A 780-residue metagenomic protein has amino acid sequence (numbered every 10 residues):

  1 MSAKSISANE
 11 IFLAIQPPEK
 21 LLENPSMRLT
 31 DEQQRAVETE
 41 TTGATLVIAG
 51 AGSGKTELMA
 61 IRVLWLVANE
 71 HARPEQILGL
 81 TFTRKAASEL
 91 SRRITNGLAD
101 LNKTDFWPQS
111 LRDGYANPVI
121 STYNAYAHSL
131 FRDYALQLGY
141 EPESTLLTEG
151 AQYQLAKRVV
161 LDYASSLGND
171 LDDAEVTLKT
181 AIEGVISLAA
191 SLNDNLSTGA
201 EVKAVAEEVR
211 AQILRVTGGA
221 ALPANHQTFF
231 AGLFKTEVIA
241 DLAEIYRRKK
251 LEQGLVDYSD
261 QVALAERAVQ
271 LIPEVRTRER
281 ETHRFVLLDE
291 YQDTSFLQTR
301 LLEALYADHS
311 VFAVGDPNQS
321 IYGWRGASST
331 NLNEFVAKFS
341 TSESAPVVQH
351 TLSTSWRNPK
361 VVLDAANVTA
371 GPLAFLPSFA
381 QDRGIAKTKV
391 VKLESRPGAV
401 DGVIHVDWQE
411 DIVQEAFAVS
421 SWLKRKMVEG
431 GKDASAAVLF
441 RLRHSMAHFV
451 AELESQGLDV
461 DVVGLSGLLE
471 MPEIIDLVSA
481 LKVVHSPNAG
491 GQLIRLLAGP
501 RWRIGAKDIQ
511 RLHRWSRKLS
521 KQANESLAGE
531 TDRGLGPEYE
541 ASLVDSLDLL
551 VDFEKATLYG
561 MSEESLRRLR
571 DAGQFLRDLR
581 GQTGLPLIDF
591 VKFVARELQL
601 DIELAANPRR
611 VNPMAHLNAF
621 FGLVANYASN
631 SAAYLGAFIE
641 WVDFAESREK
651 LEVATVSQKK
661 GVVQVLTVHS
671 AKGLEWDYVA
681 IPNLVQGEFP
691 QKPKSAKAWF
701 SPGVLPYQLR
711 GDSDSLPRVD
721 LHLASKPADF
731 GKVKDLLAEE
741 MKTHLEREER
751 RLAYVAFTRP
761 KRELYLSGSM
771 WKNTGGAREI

Functional and structural regions predicted by a protein language model:
S2-Y140, K249, P273-T277, S295 (+9 more regions): P-loop NTPase Walker
K4-R28, M59-A60, L64-A68, N96-G97 (+3 more regions): Conserved RecA-like helicase ATPase core segment that couples NTP binding/hydrolysis to strand translocation
F12-L13, P17-E57, L78-T81, A86 (+6 more regions): Conserved helicase NTPase motor core
A72-I77, G114-P118, A307-S310, D316-Q319 (+8 more regions): Short glycine-/polar-rich loops that comprise or flank the Walker A/P-loop and associated switch/sensor motifs
P74-R84, I94, V119-I120, V314 (+4 more regions): Conserved RecA-like ASCE P-loop NTPase motor core of nucleic-acid helicases/translocases
N102-Y115, L167-E183, T341-W408, M427-D433 (+1 more regions): Coupling/hinge elements of helicase-like and P-loop NTPase modules
R112-N117, A135-E237, P346-R357, L363 (+2 more regions): ATP-hydrolysis module of ASCE/P-loop NTPase motor domains, specifically the Walker B Asp-Glu catalytic pair
T228, G232, A374-L376, K432 (+4 more regions): Conserved helicase C-terminal RecA-like lobe
